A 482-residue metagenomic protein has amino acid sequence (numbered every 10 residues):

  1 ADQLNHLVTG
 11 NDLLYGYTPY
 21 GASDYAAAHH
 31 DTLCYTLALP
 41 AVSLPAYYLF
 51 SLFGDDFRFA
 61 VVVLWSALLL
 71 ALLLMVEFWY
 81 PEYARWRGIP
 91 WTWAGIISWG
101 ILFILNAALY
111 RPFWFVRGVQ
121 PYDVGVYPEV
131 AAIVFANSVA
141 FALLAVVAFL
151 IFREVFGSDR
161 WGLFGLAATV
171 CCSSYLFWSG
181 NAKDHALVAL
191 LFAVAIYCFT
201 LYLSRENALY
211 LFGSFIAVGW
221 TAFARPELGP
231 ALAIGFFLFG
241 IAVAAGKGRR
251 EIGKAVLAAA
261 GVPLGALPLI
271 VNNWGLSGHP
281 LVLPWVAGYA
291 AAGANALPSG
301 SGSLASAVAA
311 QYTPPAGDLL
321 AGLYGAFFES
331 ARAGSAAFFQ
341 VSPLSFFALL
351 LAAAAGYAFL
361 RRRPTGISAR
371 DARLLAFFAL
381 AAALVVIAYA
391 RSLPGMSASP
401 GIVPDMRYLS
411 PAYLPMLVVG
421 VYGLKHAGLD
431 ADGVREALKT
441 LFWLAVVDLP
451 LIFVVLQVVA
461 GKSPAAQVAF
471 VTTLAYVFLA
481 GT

Functional and structural regions predicted by a protein language model:
Q3-D31, A38, A296-G300: Extracytosolic helix-loop segments that constitute the early lumenal/periplasmic catalytic or substrate-binding loops
L70-W86, I241, G246, F328-A382 (+3 more regions): Hydrophobic, aromatic-rich transmembrane alpha-helices and their immediate juxtamembrane boundary segments
E77-V124, V139, L143-C171, A189-L190 (+4 more regions): Transmembrane-helix signature of polytopic, membrane-embedded enzymes that assemble or transfer cell-envelope glycans
A94-N106, T169, G213-I216, G235 (+3 more regions): Transmembrane alpha-helix segments characteristic of polytopic inner-membrane glycan-assembly/cell-envelope
A107, I241, A245, G253-A354 (+4 more regions): Membrane-lumen/periplasm interface segments of specific transmembrane helices in polyprenyl phosphate-linked
L143-I151, V188-S204, G213-V218, G240-A242 (+1 more regions): Specific aromatic-rich, kink-prone transmembrane helix
G165-S173, Y197, L211-S214, V218-A222 (+1 more regions): Short helix- or helix-capping micro-motifs that position conserved polar/aromatic residues at function-defining sites
S174-V188, A224-E227, W274, D405: Short acidic/glycine- and proline-prone juxtamembrane loop motifs at membrane-interface regions of multi-pass membrane
